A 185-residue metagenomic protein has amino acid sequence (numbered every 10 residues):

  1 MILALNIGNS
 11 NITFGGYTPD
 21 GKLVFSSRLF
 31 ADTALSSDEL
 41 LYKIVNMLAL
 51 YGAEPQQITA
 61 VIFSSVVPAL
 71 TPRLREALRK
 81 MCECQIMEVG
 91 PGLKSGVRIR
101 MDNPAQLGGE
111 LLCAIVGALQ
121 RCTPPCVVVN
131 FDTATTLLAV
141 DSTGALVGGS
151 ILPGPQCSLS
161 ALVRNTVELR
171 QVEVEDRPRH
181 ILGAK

Functional and structural regions predicted by a protein language model:
M1-F25, A118, P124-L146, L162: Gly/Thr-rich phosphate-binding beta-strand-loop-beta motif of the actin/hexokinase/Hsp70
L23-R73: N-terminal phosphate-binding loop and adjacent alpha-helix
S37-E39, V97-I99, S158-V163: Short, charged, surface-exposed secondary-structure boundary motifs
A49, A53, R79, E83-C84 (+2 more regions): Generic secondary-structure signature for well-ordered alpha-helical cores
Y51-Q106, T143-S150, G154-P155, G183-A184: Short beta-strand-loop/turn "lid" adjacent to the catalytic site in phosphate-handling enzymes
C84-G96, T133, V167-R179: Acidic-glycine-rich active-site phosphate/pyrophosphate-binding loop
G96-C126: Conserved phosphate-binding catalytic cores of ATP/NTP-utilizing and phosphoryl-transfer enzymes
A145, L152-K185: Active-site rim beta-loop-alpha module in soluble metabolic enzymes
